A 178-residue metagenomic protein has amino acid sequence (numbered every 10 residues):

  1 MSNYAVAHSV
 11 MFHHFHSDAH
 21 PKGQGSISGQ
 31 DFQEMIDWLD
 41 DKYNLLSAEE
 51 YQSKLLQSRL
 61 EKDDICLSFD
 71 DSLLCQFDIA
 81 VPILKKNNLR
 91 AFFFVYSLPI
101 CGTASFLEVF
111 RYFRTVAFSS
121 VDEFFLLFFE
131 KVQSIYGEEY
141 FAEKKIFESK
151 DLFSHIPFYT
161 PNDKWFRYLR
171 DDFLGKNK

Functional and structural regions predicted by a protein language model:
M1-A7, M11, G23: Membrane-proximal basic amphipathic "stem/tether" segments
V10, L39, D70, L84 (+1 more regions): Conserved, mostly hydrophobic/aromatic
H13-D18, Q52-S53, S72-L74, S97-C101: Short, solvent-exposed loop/turn segments at secondary-structure junctions
H16-S28: Acidic/histidine-rich helix-loop elements that form or flank divalent-metal/phosphate-binding sites at the catalytic
S26-R59, N88: C-terminal domain-boundary segment and adjacent tail
S68, L74-A80: Membrane-embedded segments
N88-A117: A short, conserved beta-to-alpha structural element at the edge of catalytic cores that scaffolds binding
F106-K178: Extended, charge-rich helix/loop segments that form flexible, surface "patches" used to engage negatively charged
